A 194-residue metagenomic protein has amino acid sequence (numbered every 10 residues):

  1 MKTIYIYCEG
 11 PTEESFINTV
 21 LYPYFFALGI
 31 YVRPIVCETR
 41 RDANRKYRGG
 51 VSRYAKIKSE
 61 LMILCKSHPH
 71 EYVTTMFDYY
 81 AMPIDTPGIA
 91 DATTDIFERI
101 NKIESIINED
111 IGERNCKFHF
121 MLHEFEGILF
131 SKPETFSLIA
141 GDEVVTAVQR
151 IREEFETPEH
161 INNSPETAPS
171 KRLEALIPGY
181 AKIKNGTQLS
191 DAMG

Functional and structural regions predicted by a protein language model:
M1-I4: Extreme N-terminal starter segment of soluble prokaryotic enzymes
I6-C8: Short hydrophobic beta-strand that contains or immediately precedes a catalytic carboxylate
G10-T12: Short polar catalytic/cofactor-binding loops
E14-N44, K58-G194: C-terminal accessory helical subdomains adjacent to catalytic cores in phosphodiester- and nucleotide-handling enzymes
Y47-Y54: Non-catalytic terminal and connector segments of soluble metabolic enzymes
